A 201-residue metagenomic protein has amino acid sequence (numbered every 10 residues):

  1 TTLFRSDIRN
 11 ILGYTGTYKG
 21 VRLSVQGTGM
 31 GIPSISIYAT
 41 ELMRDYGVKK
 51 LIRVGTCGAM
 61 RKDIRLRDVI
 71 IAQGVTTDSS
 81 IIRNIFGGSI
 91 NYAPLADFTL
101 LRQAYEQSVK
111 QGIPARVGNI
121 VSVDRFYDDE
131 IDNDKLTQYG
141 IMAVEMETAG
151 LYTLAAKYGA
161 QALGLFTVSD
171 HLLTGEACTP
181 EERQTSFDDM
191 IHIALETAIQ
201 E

Functional and structural regions predicted by a protein language model:
T1-L3: Short, small-residue-biased leader/transition segments that mark boundaries at the very start of proteins
D7-E201: Glycine-rich phosphate- or other oxyanion-binding loops that anchor nucleotides, phosphorylated ligands
